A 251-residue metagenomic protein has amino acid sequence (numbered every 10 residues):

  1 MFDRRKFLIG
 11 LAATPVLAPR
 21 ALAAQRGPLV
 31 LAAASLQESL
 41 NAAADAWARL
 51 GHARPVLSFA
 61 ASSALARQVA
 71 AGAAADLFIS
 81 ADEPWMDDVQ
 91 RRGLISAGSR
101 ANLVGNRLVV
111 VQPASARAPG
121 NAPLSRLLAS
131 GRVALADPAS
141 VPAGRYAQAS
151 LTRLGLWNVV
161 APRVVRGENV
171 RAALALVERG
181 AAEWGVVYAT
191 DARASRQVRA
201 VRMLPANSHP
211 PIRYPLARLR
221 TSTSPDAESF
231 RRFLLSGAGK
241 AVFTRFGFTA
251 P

Functional and structural regions predicted by a protein language model:
M1-P15: N-terminal secretory signal peptides and thylakoid transit peptides that target proteins across membranes
F2, A24-A73, D82-E83, D87-G93 (+1 more regions): Exported/periplasmic ABC-transporter solute-binding proteins
G10, A21-L22: Cleavable N-terminal signal peptides
I79: Short active-site segment of divalent metal-dependent hydrolases/proteases that encodes the spacing between
